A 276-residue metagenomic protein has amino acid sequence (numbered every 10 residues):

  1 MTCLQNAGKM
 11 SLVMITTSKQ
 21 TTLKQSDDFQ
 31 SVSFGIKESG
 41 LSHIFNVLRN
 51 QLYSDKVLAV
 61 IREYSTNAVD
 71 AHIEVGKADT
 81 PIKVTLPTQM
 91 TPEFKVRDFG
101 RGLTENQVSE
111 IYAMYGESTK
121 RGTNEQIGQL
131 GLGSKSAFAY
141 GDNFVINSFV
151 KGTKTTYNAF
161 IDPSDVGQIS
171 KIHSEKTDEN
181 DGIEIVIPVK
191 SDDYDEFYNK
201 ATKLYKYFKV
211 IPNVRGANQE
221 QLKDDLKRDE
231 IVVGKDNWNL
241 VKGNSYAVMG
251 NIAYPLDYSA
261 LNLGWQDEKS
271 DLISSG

Functional and structural regions predicted by a protein language model:
T2-P81, T85-T88, N106-A113: Bergerat-fold GHKL ATPase/HATPase_c domain
S11, D195-T202, F208-G276: GHKL/Histidine-kinase-like ATPase module
T17, T123-K227: GHKL-type ATPase core
D70-T80, K120-Q126, T153: Active-site phosphate-binding and catalytic loops of NTP-dependent enzymes
T91-F94, I183: Short beta-strand element(s) in the Bergerat
D98: Acidic ATP/Mg2+-coordinating residue in the GHKL
R101-G102: Glycine-rich G1-box
